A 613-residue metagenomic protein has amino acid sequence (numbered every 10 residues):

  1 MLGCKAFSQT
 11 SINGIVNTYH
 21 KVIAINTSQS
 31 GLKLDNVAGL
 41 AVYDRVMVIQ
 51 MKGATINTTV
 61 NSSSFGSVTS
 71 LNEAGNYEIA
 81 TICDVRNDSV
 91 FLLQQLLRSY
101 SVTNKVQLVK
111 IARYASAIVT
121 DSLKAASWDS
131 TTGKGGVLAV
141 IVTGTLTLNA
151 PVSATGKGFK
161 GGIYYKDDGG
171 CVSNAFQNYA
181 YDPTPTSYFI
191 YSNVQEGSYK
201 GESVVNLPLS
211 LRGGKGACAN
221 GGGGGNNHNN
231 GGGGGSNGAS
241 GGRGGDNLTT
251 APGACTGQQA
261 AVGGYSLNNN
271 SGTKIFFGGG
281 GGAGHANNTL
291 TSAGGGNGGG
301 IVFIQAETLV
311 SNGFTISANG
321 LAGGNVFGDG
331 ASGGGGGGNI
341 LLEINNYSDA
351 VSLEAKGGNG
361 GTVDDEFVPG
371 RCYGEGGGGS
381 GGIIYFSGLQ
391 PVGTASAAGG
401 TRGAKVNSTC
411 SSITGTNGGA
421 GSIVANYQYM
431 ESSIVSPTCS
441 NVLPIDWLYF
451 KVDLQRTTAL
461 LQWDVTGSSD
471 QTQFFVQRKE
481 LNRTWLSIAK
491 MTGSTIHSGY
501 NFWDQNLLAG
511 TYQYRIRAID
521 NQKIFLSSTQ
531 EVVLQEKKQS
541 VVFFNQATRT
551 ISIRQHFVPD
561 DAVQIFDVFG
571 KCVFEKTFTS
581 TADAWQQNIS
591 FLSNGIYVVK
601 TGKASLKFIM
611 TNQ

Functional and structural regions predicted by a protein language model:
M1-S11, N612-Q613: Bacterial Sec-dependent N-terminal signal peptides
F7-K21, N57-S122: Small/polar beta-strand repeat architecture
K33, L460-T466, T550-H556: Short edge beta-strand/loop segments characteristic of extracellular beta-sandwich folds
S116, A125-L341, E354-Y385, T394-T438: Glycine-centric low-complexity/flexibility signal
T438-S540: Short, compositionally biased serine/threonine- and acidic-rich segments at solvent-exposed termini, linkers, or domain
T492-Q513, T579-K603, N612-Q613: Short, surface-exposed loop/turn motifs with a glycine/proline- and acidic-biased composition
I519-F543, R549-R554, E575, N594-Q613: C-terminal tail/sorting-segment detector
I565-V573, Y597: Short, glycine-anchored, charge-dense loop/turn motifs used at functional sites
